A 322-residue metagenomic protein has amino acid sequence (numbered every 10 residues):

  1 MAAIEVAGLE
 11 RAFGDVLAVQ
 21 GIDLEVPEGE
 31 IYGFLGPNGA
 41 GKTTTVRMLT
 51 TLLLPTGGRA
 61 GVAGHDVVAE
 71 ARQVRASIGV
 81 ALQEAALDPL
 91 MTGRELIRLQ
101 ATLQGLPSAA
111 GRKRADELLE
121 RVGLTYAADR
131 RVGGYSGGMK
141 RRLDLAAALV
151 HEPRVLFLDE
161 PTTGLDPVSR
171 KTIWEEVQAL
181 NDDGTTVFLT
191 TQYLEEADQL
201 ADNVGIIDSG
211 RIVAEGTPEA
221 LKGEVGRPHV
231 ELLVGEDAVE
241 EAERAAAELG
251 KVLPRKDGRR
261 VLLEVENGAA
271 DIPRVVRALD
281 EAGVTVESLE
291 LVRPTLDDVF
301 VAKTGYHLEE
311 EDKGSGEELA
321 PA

Functional and structural regions predicted by a protein language model:
A2-V6, R11-S209, V213-A214: ABC transporter nucleotide-binding domains
R11, L24, L232-V234, L263-V265 (+1 more regions): Preference for bulky hydrophobic residues occupying beta-strand positions in well-ordered beta-sheet regions
R59, R131, H229-E231, T285-E290: Residues at or immediately flanking beta-strands
G123, G250-P254, T285-E290: A short linear hydrophobic-aromatic micro-motif
E175-E266: ABC transporter nucleotide-binding domain
G268-A322: C-terminal coupling/interaction segments
